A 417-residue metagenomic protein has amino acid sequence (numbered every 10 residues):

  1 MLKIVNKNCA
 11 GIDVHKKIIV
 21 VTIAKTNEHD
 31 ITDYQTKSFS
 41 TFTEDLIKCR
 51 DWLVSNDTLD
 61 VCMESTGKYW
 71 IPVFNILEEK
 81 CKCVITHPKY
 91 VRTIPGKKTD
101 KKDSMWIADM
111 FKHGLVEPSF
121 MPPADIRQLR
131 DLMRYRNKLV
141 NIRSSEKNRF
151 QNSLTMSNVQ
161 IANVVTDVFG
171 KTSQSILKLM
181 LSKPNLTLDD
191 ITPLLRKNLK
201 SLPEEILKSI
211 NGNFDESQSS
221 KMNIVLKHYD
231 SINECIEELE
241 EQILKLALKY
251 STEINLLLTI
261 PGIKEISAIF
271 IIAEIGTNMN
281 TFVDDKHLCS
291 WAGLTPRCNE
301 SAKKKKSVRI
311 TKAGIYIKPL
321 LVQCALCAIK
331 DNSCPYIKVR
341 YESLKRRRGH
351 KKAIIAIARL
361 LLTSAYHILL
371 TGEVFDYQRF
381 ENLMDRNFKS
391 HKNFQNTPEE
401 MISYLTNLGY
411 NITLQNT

Functional and structural regions predicted by a protein language model:
M1-T417: A detector of single, family-specific signature residues that are central to catalytic or substrate-handling motifs
